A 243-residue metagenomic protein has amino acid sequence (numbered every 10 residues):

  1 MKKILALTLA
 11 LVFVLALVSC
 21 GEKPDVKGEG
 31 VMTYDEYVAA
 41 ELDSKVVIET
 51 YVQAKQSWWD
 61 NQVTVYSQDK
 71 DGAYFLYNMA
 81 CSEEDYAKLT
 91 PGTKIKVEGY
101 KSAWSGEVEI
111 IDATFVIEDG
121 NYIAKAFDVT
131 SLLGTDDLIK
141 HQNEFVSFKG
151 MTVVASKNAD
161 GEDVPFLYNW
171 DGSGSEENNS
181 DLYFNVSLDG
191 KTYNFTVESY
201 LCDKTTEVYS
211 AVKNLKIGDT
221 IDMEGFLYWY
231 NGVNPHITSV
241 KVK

Functional and structural regions predicted by a protein language model:
M1-L9: Positively charged n-region of N-terminal signal peptides that target proteins for export
V12: Extracellular adhesion/carbohydrate-binding repeat motifs centered on closely spaced tryptophans
L15-S19: C-terminal motif of bacterial Sec signal peptides marking the signal peptidase cleavage site
G21-K243: OB-fold single-stranded nucleic acid-binding module
